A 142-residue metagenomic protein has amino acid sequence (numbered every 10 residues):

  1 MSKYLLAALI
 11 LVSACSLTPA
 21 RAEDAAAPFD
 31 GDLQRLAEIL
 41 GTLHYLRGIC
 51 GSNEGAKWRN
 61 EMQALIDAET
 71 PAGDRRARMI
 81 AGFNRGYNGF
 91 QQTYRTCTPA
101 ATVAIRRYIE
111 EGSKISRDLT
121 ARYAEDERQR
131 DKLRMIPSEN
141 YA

Functional and structural regions predicted by a protein language model:
M1-A7: Bacterial N-terminal signal peptides that target proteins for export
A7-S16: Bacterial N-terminal signal peptides
T18-A22: Sec/Tat signal peptide C-region and signal peptidase I cleavage site
E23-Q34, I49: Short, solvent-exposed segments of well-ordered alpha helices
L36-W58: Early exported N-terminus immediately downstream of N-terminal targeting peptides
G55-Y141: Compact alpha-helical subdomains of small soluble proteins
